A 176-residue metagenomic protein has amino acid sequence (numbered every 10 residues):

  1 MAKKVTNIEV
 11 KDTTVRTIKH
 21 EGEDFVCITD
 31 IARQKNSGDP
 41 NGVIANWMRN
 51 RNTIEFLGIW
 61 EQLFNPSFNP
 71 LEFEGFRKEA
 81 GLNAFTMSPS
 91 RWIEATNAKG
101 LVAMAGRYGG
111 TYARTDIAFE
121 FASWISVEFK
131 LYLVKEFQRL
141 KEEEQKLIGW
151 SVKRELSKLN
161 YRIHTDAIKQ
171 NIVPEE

Functional and structural regions predicted by a protein language model:
M1-E175: An anion-engaging/catalytic patch
